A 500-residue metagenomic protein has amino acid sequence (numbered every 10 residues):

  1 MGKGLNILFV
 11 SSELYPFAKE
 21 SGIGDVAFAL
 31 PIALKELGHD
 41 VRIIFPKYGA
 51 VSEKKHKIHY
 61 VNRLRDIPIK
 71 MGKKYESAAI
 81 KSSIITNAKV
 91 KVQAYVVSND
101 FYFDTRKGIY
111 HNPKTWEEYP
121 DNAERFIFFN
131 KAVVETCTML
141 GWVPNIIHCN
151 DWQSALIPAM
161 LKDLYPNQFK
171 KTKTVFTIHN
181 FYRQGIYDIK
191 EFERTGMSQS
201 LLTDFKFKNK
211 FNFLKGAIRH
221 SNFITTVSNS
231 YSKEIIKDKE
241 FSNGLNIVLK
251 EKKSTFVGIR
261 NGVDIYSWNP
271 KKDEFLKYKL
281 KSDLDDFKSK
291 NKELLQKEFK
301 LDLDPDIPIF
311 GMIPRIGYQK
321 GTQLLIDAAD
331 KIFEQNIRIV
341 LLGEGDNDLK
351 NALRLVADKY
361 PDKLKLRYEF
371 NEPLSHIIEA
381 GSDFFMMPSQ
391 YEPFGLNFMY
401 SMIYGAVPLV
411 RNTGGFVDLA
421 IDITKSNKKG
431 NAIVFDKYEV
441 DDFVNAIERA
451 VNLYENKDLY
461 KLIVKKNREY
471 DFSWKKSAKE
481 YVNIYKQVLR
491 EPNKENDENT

Functional and structural regions predicted by a protein language model:
M1-T500: Catalytic cores of nucleotide-sugar-dependent glycosyltransferases that transfer UDP/GDP/TDP-activated
